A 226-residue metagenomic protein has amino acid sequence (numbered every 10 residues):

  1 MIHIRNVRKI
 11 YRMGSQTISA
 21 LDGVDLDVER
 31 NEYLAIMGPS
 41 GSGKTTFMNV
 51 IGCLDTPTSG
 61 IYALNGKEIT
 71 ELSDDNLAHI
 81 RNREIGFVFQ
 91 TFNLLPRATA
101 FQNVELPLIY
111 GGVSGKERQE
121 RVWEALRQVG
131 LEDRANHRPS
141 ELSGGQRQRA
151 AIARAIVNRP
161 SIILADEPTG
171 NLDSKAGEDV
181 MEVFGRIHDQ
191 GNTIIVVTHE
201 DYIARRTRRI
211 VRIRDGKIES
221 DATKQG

Functional and structural regions predicted by a protein language model:
M1-I213: ABC family nucleotide-binding domain
I210-A222: H-loop (His-switch) and adjacent beta-strand-loop-beta switch element of ABC-type ATPase nucleotide-binding domains
Q225-G226: ABC ATPase nucleotide-binding domains
